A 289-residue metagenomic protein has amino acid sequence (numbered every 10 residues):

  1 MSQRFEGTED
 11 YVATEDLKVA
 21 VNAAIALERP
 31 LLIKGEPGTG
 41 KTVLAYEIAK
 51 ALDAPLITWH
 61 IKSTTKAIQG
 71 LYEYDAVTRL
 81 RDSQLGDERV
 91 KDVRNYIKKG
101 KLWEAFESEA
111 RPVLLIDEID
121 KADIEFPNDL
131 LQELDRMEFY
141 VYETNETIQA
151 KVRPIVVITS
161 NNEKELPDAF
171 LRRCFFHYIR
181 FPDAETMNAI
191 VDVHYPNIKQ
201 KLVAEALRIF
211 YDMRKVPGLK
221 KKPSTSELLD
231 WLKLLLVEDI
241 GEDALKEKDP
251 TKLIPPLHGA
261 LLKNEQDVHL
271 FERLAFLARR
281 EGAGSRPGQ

Functional and structural regions predicted by a protein language model:
M1-Q289: C-terminal regulatory/interaction module of P-loop NTP-utilizing enzymes
